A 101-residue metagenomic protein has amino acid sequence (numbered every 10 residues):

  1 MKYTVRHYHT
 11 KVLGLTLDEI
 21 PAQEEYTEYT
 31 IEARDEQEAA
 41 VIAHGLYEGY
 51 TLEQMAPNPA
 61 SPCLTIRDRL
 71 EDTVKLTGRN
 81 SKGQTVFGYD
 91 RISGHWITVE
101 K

Functional and structural regions predicted by a protein language model:
M1-Y3, I31-I42: A short, structured loop/turn motif at beta-sheet edges
K2-V12: A short beta-strand micro-motif
V12-T16, V74: Short, surface-exposed beta-strand/loop "edge" segments at domain boundaries and coil↔beta transitions
D18-E36: A short, exposed loop/beta-hairpin motif centered on an aromatic-Gly-Thr core
E28, V41-K101: Short, mixed-charge low-complexity intrinsically disordered segments
